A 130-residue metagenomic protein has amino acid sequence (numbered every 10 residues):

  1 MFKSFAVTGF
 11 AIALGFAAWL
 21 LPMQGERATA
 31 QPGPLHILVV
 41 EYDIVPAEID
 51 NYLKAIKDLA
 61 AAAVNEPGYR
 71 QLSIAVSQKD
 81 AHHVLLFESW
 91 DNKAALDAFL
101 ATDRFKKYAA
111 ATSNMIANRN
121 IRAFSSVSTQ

Functional and structural regions predicted by a protein language model:
F2-A6, I12-H36, S73-D80, A109-Q130: Glycine-rich beta-strand-turn "strand-cap" elements at beta-sheet edges
A28-P34, E41, V45-E48: Mobile, glycine- and charge-enriched loop segments and immediately flanking short secondary-structure elements within
L35-D43, S73-L100: Short, well-ordered beta-strand segments in beta-rich or mixed alpha/beta enzyme and ligand-binding folds
D43-D50, F99, D103-K106: Soluble non-cytosolic domains of exported or imported proteins
E48-Q71, K107-Y108: Short amphipathic alpha-helical segments
A55, F99-T102, A111: Residue-level signal for well-ordered alpha-helical positions
A60, D103-R104, S113, T129: Residue-level detector of secondary-structure transition/capping positions
A63-P67, K93, T102: Acidic-histidine catalytic/liganding microenvironments
